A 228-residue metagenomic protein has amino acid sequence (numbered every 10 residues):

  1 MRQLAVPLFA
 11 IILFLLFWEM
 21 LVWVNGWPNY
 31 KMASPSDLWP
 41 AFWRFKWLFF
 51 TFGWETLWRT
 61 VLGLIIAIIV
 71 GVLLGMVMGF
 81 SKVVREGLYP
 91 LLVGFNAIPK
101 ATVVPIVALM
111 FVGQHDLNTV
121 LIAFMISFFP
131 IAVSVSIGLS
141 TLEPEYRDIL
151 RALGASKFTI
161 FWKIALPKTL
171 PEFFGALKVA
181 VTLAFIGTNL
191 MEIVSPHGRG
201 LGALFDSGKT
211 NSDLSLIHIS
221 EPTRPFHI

Functional and structural regions predicted by a protein language model:
M1-I12: Transmembrane alpha-helical segments of polytopic membrane transport and secretion proteins
V24-I68: Periplasmic/extracellular loop-to-transmembrane helix junction in inner-membrane transport proteins
L62-L92: Transmembrane-helix boundary motif in ABC transporter permease subunits
V93-P130, I137-G138: Generic hydrophobic transmembrane alpha-helix motif, especially the helices
I98, L139-E145, I149-T169, P222-T223: Short helix-to-coil transition segments within interhelical loops that connect adjacent transmembrane helices
A108-M110, G187-H218: Glycine-rich helix-loop "coupling/hinge" segments at transmembrane-helix boundaries in multipass transporters
L121-M125, F158-L190: Transmembrane alpha-helices
I217-I228: Single conserved hydrophobic/aromatic residue that forms the stacking wall/gate of nucleotide- or nucleobase-binding
